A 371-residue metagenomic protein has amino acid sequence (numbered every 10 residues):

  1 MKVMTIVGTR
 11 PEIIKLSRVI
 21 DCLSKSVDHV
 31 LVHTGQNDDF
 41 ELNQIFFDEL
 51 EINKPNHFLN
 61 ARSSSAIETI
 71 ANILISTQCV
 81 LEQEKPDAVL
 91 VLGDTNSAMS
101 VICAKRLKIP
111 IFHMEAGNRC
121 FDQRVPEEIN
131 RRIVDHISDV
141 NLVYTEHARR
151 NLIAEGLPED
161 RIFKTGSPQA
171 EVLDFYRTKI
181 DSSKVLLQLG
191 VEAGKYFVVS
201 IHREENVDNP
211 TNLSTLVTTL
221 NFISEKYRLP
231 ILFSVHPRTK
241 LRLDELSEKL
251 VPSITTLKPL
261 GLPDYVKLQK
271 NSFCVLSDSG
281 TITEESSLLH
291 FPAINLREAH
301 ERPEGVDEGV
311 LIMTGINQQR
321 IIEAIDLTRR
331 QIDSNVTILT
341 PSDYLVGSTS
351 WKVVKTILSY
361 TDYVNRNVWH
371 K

Functional and structural regions predicted by a protein language model:
M4-V7, I13-C22, F46, F58-P158: Active-site and donor-binding regions of nucleotide-sugar-utilizing enzymes
D28-T69: Conserved nucleotide-sugar phosphate-binding/catalytic loop shared by glycosyltransferases and other
Q36-D39, Q44-F46, D181-N271: Donor-nucleotide binding loops and adjacent catalytic segments primarily of GT-B fold Leloir glycosyltransferases
Q36-E41, N60, I137-N212: A nucleotide-sugar donor-handling region in carbohydrate enzymes
T77, L81, K267-S272: Short alpha-helical donor nucleotide-sugar binding micro-motif in glycosyltransferases
V91-L92, A98-V101, H113-M114, N141 (+1 more regions): A donor-sugar binding/catalytic signature common to diverse glycosyltransferases and related nucleotide-sugar
R302-T328, V336-S350: Change "using UDP/GDP/dTDP sugars" to "using nucleotide sugars
R330-K371: C-terminal amphipathic helix plus adjacent low-complexity, charged tail appended to glycosyltransferase catalytic
